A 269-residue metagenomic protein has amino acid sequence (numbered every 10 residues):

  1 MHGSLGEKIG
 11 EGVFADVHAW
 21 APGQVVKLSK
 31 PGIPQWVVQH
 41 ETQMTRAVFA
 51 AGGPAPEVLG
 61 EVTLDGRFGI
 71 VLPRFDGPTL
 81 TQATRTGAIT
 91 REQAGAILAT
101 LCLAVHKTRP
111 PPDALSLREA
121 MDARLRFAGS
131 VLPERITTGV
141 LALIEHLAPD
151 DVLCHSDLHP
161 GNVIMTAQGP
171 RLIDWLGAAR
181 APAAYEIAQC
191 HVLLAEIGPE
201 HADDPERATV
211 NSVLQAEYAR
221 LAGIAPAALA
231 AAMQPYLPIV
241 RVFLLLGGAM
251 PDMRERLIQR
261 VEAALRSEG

Functional and structural regions predicted by a protein language model:
K8-Q39, R46: ATP-binding glycine-rich loop module of kinase domains
D16-W20, L141-Y185: Active-site acidic catalytic loop and adjacent metal/ATP-binding pocket of ATP-dependent phosphoryl transfer enzymes
E57-F68: Short beta-strand micro-motifs within the conserved protein kinase catalytic domain, predominantly in the N-lobe
I70-P78: Short pocket-lining segment of the protein kinase catalytic domain that shapes the ATP-binding cleft
T81-L117, L143, L147: Conserved kinase catalytic-core helix
K107-S156, T166, R254-L257: An alpha-helical support segment within catalytic cores of ATP-dependent transferases
G169-T209: Active-site Asp-x-Gly
V192-G269: Helix-rich C-terminal or lid/interface subdomains of diverse kinases
